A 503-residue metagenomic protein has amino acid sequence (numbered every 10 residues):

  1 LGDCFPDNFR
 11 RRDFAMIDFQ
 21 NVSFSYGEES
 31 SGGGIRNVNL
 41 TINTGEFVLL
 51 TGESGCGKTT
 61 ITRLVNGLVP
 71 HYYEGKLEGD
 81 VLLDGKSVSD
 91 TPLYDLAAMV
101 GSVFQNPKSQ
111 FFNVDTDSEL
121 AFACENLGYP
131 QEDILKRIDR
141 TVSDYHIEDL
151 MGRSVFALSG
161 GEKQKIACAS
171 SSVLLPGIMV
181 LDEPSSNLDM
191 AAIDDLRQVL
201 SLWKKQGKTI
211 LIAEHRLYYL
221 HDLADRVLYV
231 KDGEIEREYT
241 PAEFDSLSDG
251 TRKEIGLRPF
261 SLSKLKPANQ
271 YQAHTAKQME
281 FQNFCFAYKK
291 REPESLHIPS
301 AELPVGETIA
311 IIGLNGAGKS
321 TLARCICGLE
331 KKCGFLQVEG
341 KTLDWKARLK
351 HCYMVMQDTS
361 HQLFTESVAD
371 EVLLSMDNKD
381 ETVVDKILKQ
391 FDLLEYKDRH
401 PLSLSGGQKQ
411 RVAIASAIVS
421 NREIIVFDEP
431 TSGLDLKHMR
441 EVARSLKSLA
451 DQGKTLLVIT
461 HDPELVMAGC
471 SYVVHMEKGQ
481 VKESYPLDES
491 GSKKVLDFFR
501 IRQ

Functional and structural regions predicted by a protein language model:
D80-D95, F335-R348: ABC ATPase NBD Q-loop/coupling interface
E132-L150, E381-Y396: Conserved ABC ATPase "signature" region
S154-L158, E162, H400-L404, Q408: Conserved ABC ATPase signature
C168-A169, I414: Hydrophobic anchor residue at the start of the ABC signature
M179-D182, I425-D428: Catalytic Walker B motif of ABC-type/P-loop ATPase nucleotide-binding domains
E214-H215, T460-H461: H-loop/switch region of ABC-family ATPase nucleotide-binding domains
E234-G256, Q480-R502: Conserved beta-strand-loop-alpha-helix hinge in the C-terminal portion of ABC ATPase nucleotide-binding domains
